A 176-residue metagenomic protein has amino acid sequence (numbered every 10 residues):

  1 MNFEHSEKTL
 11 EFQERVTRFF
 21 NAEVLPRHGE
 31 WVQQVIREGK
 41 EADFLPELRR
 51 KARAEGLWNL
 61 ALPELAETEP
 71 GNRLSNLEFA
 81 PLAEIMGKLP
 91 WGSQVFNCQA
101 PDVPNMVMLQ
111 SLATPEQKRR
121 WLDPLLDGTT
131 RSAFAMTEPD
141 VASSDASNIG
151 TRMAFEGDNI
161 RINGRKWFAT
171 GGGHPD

Functional and structural regions predicted by a protein language model:
M1-E30, I36, E47, R53-W58 (+3 more regions): Flavin-dependent oxidoreductase catalytic core characteristic of acyl-CoA dehydrogenase/oxidase-like enzymes
M1-E4, M106-A113, R152: Short, well-ordered beta-strand elements within core beta-sheets of diverse protein domains
E4, E23, E78, E84 (+1 more regions): Acidic-residue sensor for enzyme active/binding pockets
H5-T9, E41, K118: Residue-level recognition of alpha-helical structural elements
L10, E38-P46, Q99-V103: An alpha-helix initiation/capping motif
R37-G39, N72, S111, P139: A generic secondary-structure micro-motif detector that highlights 1-2 residue hydrophobic/ambivalent hotspots embedded
R49-T129, G171-H174: Internal helix-loop-helix
L112-D176: Glycine-rich, Trp-frequent "lid" loop and neighboring beta-strands that shape and gate the flavin cofactor pocket
